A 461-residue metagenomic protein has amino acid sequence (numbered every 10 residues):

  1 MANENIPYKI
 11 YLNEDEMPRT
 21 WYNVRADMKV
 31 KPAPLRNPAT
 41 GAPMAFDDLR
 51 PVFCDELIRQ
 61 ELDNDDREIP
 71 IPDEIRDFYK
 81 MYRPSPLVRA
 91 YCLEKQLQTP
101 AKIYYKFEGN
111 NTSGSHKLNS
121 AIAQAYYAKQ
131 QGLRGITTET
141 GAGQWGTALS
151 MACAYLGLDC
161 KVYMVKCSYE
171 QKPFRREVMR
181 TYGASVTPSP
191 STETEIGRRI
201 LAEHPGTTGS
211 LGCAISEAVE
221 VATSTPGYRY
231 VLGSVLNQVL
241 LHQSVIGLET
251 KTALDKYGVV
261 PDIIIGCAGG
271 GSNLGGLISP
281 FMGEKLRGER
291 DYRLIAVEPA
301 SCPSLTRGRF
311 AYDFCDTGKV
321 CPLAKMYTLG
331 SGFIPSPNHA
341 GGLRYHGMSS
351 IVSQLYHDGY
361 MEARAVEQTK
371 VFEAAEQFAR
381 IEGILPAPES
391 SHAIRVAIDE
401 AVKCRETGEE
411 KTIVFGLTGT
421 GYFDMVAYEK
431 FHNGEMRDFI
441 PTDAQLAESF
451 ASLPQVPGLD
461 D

Functional and structural regions predicted by a protein language model:
N3-L133: Positively charged, low-complexity intrinsically disordered leader regions
R67-P70, I200-Q238, I246, G258 (+3 more regions): Active-site/ligand-binding loops adjacent to catalytic centers
F107-L118, I136-W145, L236-V239, I265-G270 (+4 more regions): Active-site nucleophile and cofactor-binding loops and adjacent substrate-binding regions of central metabolic enzymes
S120, A128-C167, V260-L274, L294 (+1 more regions): A short, small-residue-rich loop immediately preceding and capping a beta-strand
A123-L133, T147-D159, R180-T181, I278-G288 (+1 more regions): Alpha-helix C-terminal capping segments
T137, W145-T208, S304-F314, A427-N433: Active-site-proximal loop->helix
A268-G276, Q368-G434: Claisen-condensing/thiolase-fold acyl-transfer catalytic domains that form or cleave C-C bonds in fatty acid
